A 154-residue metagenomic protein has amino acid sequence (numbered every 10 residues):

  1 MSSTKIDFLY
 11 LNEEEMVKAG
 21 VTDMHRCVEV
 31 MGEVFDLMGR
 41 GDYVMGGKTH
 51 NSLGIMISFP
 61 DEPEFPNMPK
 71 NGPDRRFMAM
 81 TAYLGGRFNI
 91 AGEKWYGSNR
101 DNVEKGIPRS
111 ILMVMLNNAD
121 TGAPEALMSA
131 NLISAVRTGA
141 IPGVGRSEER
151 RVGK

Functional and structural regions predicted by a protein language model:
M1-R137, I141-G143: N-terminal ligand-binding/catalytic initiation module
V144-E148: Short glycine/serine- and small hydrophobic-enriched flexible loop segments
E149-G153: Conserved small/polar residues in nucleotide/adenosyl-binding loops
